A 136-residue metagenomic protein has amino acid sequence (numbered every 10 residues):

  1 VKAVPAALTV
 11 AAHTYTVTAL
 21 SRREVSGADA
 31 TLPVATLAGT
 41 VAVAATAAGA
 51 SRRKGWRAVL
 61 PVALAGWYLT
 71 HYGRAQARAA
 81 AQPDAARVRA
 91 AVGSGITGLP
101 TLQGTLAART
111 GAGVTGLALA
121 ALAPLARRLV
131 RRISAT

Functional and structural regions predicted by a protein language model:
V1-T136: Short amphipathic, positively biased membrane-proximal segments that drive organelle/inner-membrane targeting
